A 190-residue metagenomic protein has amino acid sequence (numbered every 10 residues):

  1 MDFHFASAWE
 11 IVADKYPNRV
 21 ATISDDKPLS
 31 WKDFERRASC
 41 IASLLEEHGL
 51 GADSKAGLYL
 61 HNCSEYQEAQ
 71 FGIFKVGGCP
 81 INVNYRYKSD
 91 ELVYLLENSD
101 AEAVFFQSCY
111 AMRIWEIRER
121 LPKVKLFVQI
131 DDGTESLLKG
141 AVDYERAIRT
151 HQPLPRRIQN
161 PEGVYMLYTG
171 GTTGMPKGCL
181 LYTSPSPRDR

Functional and structural regions predicted by a protein language model:
D2, N18-C63, Q67-F71, K88-V93: Conserved AMP-binding/adenylate-forming core of the ANL superfamily
I11-P17: Flexible acidic/glycine-rich loop/turn elements at helix↔coil and beta-strand↔loop transitions within catalytic cores
S39-S43, D100, C109, G174 (+1 more regions): Solvent-exposed alpha-helix faces
E47-H48, K75-R149, I158: Structural core segment of the AMP-binding/adenylate-forming
A56, I73, V104, T169-T172: Conserved S/T- and glycine-rich ATP-binding loop of Class I adenylate-forming
G72-V76, L180: Conserved short alpha-helical elements in the N-terminal third of ANL/AMP-binding
T150-G170, G174-M175, S184: Conserved pre-ATP/AMP-binding loop-to-beta segment of ANL
Y182-R190: Single conserved hydrophobic/aromatic residue that forms the stacking wall/gate of nucleotide- or nucleobase-binding
